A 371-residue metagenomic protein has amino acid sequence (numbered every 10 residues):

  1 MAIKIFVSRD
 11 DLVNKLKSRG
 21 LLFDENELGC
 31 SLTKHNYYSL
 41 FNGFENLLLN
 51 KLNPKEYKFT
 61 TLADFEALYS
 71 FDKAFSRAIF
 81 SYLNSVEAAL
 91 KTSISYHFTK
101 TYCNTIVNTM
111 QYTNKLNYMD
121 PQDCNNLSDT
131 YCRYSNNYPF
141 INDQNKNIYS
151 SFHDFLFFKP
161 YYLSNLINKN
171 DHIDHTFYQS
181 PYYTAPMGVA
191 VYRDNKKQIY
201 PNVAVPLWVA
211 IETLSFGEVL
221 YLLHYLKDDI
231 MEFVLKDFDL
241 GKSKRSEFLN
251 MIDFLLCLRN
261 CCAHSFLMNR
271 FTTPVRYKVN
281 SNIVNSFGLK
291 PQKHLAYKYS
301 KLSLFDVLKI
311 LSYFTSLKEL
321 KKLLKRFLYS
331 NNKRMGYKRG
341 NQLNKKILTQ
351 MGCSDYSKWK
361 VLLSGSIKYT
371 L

Functional and structural regions predicted by a protein language model:
A2-L371: Long, contiguous internal "core" modules enriched in hydrophobic/ aromatic residues
